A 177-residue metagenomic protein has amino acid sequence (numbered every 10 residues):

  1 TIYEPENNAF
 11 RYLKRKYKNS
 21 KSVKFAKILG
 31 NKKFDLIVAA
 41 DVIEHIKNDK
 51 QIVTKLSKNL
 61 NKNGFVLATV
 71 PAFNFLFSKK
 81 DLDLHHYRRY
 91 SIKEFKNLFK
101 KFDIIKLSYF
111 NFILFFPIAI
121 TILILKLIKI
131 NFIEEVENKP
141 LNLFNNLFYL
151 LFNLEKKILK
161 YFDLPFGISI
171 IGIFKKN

Functional and structural regions predicted by a protein language model:
T1-S78, S91-K96, G172-K176: Conserved SAM-binding loop
L13, S78-L82, P117-T121: Short aromatic-enriched loop/helix-cap "lid" or pocket-rim segments at secondary-structure transitions that line
Y17-K21, L84-Y87, I122-K126: Short, hinge-like loop/turn segments at secondary-structure boundaries
N74-D81, I130-I133: Short glycine/proline- and charge-enriched loop/turn segments that cap or connect secondary-structure elements
S78-N97, S108-N111: Acceptor-substrate binding/catalytic loop of class I
D103-K106: Short secondary-structure junctions
N111-N177: A C-terminal cap/extension of S-adenosyl-L-methionine-dependent methyltransferases that defines the acceptor-substrate
